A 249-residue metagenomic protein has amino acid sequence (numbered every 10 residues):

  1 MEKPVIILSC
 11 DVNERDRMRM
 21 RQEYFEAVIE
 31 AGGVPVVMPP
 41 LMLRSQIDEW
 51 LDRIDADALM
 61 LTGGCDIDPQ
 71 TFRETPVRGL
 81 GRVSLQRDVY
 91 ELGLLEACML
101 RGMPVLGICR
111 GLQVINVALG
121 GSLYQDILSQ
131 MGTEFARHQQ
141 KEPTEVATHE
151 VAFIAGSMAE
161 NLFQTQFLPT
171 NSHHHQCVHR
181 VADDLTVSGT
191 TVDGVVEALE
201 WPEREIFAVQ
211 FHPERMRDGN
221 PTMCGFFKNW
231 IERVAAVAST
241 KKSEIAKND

Functional and structural regions predicted by a protein language model:
M1-L106, N116-V117, Y124, L128-E160 (+5 more regions): N-terminal beta1-alpha1 cap of cysteine-dependent amidohydrolase-like domains
C109: Conserved G/P- and acidic residue-centered "switch" motifs that form tight phosphate/ATP-binding loops in soluble
L112-V114: Hydrophobic, aromatic-enriched interface-forming segments
Q176: Alpha/beta catalytic cores of group-transfer enzymes, especially the acyltransferase/condensing modules of polyketide
H212: Surface-exposed interaction regions that form or flank ligand-binding interfaces
